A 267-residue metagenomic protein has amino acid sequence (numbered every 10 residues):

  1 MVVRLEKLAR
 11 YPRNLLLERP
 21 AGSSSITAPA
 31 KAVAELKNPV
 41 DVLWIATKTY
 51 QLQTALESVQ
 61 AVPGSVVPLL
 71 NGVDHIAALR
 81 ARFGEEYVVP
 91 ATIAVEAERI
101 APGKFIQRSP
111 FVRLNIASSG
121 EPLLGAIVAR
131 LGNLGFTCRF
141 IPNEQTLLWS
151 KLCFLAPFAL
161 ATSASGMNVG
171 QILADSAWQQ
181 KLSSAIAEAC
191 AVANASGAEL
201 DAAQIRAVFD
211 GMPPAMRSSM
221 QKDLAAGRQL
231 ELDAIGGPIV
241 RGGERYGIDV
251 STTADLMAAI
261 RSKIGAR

Functional and structural regions predicted by a protein language model:
M1-V3: Short beta-strand "acidic-cap" motif of Rossmann-like dinucleotide-binding folds
L5-L8, E121: Helix N-cap at the beta1-alpha1 junction of Rossmann-like dinucleotide-binding domains, i.e., the first residues
Y11: Phosphate-centric recognition/catalysis
L15, P20-F105: Rossmann-like NAD(P)(H) cofactor-binding subdomain of soluble oxidoreductases
D41, K151-C153, M212-M216: A short, glycine/Asx- and small/polar-enriched loop/turn that sits immediately N-terminal to a beta-strand
V59, G132, S183-R267: NAD(P)-dependent Rossmann-like dehydrogenase/reductase catalytic/cofactor-binding core
V62, A78-Y87, P102-L200: Internal alpha-helical scaffold of NAD(P)-dependent oxidoreductase catalytic cores
V73, T92-A97, G120, E144-L148 (+2 more regions): Glycine-rich beta-alpha junction loops
